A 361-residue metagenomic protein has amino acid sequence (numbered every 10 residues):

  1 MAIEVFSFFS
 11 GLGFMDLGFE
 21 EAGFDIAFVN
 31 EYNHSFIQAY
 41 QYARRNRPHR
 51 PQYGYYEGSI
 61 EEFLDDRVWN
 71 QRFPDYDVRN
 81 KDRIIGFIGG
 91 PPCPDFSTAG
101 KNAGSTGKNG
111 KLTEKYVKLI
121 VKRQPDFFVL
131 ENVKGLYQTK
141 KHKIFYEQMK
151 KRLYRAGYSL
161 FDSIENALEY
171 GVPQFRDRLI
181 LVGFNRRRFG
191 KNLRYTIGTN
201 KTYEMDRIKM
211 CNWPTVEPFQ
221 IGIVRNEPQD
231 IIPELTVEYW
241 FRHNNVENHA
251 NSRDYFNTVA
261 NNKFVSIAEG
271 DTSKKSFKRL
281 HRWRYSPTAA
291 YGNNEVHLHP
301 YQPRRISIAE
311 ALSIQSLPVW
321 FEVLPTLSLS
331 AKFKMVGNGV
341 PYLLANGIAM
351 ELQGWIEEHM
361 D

Functional and structural regions predicted by a protein language model:
M1-V5: Extreme N-terminal starter segment of soluble prokaryotic enzymes
F6-E61: SAM cofactor-binding core of SAM-dependent methyltransferases, primarily the Rossmann-like beta-alpha-beta module
A43-E62, V68-G86: Short, structured active-site "lid" loops
D66-R83, C93-K274: Class I S-adenosyl-L-methionine
G89, L130, Y291: Redox-cofactor binding/interface segments in oxidoreductases and associated redox assembly factors
E234-D361: C-terminal target-recognition/interaction regions appended to catalytic cores
